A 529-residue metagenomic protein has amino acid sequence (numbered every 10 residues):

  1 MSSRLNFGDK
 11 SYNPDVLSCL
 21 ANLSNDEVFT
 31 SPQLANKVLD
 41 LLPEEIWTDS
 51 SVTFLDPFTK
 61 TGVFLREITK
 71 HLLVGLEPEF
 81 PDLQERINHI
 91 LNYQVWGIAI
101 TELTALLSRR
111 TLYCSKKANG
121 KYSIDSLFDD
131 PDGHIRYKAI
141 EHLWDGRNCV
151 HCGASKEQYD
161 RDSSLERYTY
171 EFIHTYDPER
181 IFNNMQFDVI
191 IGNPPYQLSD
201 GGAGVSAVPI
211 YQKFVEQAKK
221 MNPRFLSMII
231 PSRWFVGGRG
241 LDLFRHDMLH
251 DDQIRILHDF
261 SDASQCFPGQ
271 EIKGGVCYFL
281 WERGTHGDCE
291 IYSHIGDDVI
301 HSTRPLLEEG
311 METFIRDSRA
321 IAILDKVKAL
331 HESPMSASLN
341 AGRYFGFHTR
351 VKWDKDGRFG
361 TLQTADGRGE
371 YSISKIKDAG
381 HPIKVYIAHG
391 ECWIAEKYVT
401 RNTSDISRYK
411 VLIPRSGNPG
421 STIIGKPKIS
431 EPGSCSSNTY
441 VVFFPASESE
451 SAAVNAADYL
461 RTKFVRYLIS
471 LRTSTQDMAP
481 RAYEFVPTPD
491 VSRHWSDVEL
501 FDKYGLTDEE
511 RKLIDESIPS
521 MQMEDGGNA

Functional and structural regions predicted by a protein language model:
S2-L257, D262-C266, G275, F279-I291: SAM-dependent methyltransferase catalytic region
A21, N25, Q33, M185 (+2 more regions): C-terminal substrate-recognition regions of SAM-dependent nucleic acid methyltransferases
V38, S108, A456, I514-D515: A structural signal for short hydrophobic/aromatic patches embedded in well-ordered alpha helices
E67, H246-D247, E484-F485, G527-A529: Short alpha-helix boundary/capping motifs
H89-N92, S434-N438: Short glycine-enriched loop/turn motifs at secondary-structure junctions
V95-W96, V441-F443: Short cationic amphipathic helices and targeting signals
Y113, P231, R461, E516-P519: Short amphipathic alpha-helical surface patches that mediate protein-protein
I514-A529: Short, amphipathic C-terminal "tail helix"
